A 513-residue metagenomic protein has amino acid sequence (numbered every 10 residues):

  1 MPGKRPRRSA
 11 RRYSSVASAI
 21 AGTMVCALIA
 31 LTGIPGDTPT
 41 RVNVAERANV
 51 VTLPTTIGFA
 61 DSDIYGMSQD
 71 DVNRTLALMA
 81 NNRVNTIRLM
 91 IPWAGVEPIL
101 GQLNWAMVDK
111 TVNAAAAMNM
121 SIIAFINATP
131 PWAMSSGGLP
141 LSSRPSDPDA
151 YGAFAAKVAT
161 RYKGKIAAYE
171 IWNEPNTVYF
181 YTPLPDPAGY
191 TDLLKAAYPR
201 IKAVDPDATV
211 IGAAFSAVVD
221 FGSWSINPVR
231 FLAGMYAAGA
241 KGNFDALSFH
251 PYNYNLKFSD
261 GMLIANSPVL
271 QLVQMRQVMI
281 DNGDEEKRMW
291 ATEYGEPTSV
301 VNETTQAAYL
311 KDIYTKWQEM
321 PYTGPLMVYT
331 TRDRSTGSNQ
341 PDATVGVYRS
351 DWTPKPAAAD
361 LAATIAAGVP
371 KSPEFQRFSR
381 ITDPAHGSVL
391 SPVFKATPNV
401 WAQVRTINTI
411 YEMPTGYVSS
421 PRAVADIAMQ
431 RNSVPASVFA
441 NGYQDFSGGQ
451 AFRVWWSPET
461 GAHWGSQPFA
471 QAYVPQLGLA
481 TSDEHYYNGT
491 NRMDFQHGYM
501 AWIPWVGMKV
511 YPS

Functional and structural regions predicted by a protein language model:
P2, P6-T38: Secretory targeting and sorting signals
A30, I34-V50, A363, A367-P370 (+1 more regions): N-terminal low-complexity, Pro/Thr-rich disordered segments that flank secretion/membrane-targeting signals
V42-N85, M90-P92: Boundary/entry segment of secreted carbohydrate-active catalytic domains
T55-D61, I87-L89, I122-I126, Y169-I171 (+4 more regions): Hydrophobic faces of well-ordered beta-strands that scaffold small-molecule active sites in alpha/beta enzyme cores
M79-D220, W224, Y254, E285: Substrate-binding cleft and catalytic face of glycoside hydrolase catalytic domains, especially the flexible beta-alpha
I99, N104, I123, A133 (+7 more regions): Aromatic-rich peripheral "rim/lid" segments of glycoside hydrolase catalytic domains that contact and position glycan
P148, G152, P185-A307, K311 (+2 more regions): Noncatalytic carbohydrate-binding groove/subsite architecture in carbohydrate-active enzymes
A366-S513: Extended, compositionally biased repeat/scaffold regions that form elongated interaction surfaces
